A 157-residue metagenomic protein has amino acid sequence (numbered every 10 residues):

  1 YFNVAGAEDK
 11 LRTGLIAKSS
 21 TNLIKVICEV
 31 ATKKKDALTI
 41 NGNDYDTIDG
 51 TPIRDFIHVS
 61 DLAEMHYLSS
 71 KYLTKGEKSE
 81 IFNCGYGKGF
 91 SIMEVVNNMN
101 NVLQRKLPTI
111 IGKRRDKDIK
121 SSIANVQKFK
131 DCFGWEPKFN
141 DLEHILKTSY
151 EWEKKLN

Functional and structural regions predicted by a protein language model:
F2-N22, D46-T51: Flexible, glycine-rich beta-alpha linker
N22-N157: C-terminal substrate-binding subdomain of Rossmann-fold SDR/epimerase-dehydratase oxidoreductases
